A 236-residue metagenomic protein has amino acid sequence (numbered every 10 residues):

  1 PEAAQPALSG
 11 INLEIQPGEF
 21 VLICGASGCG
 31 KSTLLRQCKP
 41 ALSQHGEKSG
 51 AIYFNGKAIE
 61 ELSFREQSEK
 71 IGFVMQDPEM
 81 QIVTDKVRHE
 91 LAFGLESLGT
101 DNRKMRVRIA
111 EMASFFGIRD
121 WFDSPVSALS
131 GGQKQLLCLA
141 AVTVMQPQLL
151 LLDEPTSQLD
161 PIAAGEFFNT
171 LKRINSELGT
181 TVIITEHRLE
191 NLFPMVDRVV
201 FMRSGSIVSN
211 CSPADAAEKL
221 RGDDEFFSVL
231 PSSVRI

Functional and structural regions predicted by a protein language model:
P1-G10, L42-H45, S63: A short, flexible loop at the N-terminus of ABC-type nucleotide-binding domains that lies
E47-K57: Conserved ABC transporter NBD signature motif
R103-W121: Conserved ABC ATPase "signature" region
P125-L129, Q133: Conserved ABC ATPase signature
L150-D153: Catalytic Walker B motif of ABC-type/P-loop ATPase nucleotide-binding domains
E186-H187: H-loop/switch region of ABC-family ATPase nucleotide-binding domains
S206-L230: Conserved beta-strand-loop-alpha-helix hinge in the C-terminal portion of ABC ATPase nucleotide-binding domains
